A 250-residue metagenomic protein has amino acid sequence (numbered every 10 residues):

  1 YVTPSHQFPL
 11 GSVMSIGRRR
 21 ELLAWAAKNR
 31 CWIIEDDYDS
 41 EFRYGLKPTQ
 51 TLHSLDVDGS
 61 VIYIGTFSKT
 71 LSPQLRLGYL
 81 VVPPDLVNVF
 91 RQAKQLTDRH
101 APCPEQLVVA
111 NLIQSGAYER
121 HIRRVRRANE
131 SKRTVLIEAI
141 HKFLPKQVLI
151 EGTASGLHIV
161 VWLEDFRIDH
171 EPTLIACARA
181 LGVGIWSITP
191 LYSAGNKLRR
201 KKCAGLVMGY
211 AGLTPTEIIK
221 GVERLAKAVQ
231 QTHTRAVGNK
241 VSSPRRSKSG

Functional and structural regions predicted by a protein language model:
Y1-Y44, A236: Active-site phosphate-binding strand-loop segment of PLP-dependent enzymes
L22-A24, N29, I33, R43 (+8 more regions): A generic "structured core" feature
K28-N29, G59, L181: Helix C-cap/helix->beta junction micro-motif
V57-R127: Conserved core segment of the aminotransferase class I/II
V87, R91, V161-V207, P215-K220: Conserved C-terminal alpha-helix-loop-beta "cap" of PLP-dependent enzymes that closes/shapes the active-site mouth
A110, R127-I137, V148-L163, E171-A176 (+1 more regions): Conserved glycine-rich beta-strand-loop-beta hairpin in the small C-terminal domain of fold type I
K197-G250: PLP-dependent enzyme catalytic core of the Aspartate aminotransferase-like
